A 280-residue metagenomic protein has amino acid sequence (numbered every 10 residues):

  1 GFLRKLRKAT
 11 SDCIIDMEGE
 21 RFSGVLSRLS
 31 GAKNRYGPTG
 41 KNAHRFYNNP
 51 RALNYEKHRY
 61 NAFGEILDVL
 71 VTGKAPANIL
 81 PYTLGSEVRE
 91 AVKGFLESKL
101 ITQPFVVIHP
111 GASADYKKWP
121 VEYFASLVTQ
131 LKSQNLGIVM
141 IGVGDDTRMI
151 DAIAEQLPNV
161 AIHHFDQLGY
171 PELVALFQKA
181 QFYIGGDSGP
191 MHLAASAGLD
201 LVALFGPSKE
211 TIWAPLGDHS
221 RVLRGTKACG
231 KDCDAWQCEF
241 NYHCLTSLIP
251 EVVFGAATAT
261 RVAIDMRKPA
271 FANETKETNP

Functional and structural regions predicted by a protein language model:
G1-P280: Catalytic machinery of carbohydrate-active enzymes, primarily nucleotide-sugar-dependent glycosyltransferases
